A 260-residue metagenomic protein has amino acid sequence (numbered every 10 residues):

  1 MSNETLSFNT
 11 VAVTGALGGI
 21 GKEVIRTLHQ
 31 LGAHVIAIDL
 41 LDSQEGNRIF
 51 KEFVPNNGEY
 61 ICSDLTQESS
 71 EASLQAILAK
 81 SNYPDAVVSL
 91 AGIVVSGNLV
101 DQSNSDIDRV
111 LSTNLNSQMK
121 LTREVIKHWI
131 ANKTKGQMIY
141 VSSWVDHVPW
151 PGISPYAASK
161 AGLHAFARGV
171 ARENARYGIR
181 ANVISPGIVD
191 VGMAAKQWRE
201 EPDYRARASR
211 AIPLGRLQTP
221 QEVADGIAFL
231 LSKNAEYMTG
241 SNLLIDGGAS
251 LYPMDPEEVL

Functional and structural regions predicted by a protein language model:
L17-G18: Conserved glycine-rich cofactor-binding loop
N98-L99, D106-L111, A208: Substrate-binding pocket helix/loop in short-chain dehydrogenase/reductase
Q102, P149-A157, G169, Q197 (+1 more regions): Active-site loop-to-helix junction immediately N-terminal to the catalytic Tyr of the SDR YXXXK motif in Rossmann-fold
T122, S159, A167: Active-site helix of classical SDR
K127, R172-R176, E236: Alpha-helical segment proximal to the catalytic Tyr-Lys
S143: Residue(s) in the substrate-gating loop at a strand-loop-helix junction that position the organic substrate next
A228, T239-L260: Short C-terminal tail/terminal secondary-structure segment of NAD(P)H-dependent dehydrogenase/reductase domains
